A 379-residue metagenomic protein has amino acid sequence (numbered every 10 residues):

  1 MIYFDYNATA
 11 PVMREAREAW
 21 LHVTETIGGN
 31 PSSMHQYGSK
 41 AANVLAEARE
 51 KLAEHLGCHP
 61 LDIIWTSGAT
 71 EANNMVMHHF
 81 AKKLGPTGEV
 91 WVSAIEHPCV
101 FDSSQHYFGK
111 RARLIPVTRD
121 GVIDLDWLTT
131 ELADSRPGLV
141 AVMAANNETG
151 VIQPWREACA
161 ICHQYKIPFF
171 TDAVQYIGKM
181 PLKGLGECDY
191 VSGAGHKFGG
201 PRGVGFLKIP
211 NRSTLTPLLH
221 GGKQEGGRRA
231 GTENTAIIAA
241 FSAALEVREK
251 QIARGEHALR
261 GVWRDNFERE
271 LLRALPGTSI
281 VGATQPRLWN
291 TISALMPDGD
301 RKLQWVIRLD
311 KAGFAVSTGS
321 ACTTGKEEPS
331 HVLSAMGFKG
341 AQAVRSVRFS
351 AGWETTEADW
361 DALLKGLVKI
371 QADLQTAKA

Functional and structural regions predicted by a protein language model:
M1-A379: Pyridoxal 5′-phosphate
